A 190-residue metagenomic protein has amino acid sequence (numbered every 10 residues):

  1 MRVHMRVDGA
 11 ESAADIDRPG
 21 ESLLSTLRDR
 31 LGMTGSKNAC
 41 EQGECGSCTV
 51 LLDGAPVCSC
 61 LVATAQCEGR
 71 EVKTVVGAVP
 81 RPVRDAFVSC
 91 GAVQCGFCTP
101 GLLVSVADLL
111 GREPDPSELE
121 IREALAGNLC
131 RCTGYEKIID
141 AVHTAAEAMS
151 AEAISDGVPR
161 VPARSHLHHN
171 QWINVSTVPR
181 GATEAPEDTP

Functional and structural regions predicted by a protein language model:
M1-P190: Signature of N-terminal electron-transfer/Fe-S-associated modules in redox systems
